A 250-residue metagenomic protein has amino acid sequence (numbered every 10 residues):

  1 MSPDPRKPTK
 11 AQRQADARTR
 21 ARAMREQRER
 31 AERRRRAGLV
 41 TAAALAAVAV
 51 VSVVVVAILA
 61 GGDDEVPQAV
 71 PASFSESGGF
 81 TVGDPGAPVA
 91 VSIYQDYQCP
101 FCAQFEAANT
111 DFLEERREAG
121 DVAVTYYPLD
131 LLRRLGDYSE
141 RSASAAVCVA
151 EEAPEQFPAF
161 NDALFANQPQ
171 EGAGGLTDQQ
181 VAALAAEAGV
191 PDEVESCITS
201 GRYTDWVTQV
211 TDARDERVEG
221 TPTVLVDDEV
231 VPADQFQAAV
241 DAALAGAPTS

Functional and structural regions predicted by a protein language model:
S2-L39, A43-V51, I58, A183-S250: C-terminal cap of thioredoxin/glutaredoxin-like
L45, V55, D84-A87, V91 (+1 more regions): Hydrophobic/basic alpha-helical segments enriched in Actinobacteria
S52-S73: C-terminal region of N-terminal signal peptides and the immediate post-cleavage residues of exported proteins
P71-V89: A short beta-strand-turn-helix
T81-G83, E114, D215: Short secondary-structure boundary/capping segments
A87, Q95-Y97, A103-D178, A186: Structural alpha/beta surface segment adjacent to cysteine/selenocysteine redox centers across thiol/disulfide enzymes
V91, C99, V224: Conserved S/T- and glycine-rich ATP-binding loop of Class I adenylate-forming
I93-D96, V218: Processing junctions and N-termini across compartments
